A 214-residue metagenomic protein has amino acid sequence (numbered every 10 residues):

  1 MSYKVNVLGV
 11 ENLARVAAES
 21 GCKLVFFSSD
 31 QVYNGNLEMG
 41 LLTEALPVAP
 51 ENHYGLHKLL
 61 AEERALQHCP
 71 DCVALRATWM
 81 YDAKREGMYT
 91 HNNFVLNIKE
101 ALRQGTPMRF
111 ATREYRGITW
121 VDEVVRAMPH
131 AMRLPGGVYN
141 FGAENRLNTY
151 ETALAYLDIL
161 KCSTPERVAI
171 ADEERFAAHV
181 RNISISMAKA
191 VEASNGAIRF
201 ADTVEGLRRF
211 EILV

Functional and structural regions predicted by a protein language model:
M1-V25: NAD(P)-cofactor binding segment of oxidoreductase domains
L8, S29-E51: Active-site "gating" loop of Rossmann-like NAD(P)-dependent oxidoreductase/epimerase domains
L24-D30, L75-A77: SDR active-site strand-loop-helix element
H57: Active-site helix of classical SDR
L66-R116, E123: NAD(P)-dependent short-chain dehydrogenase/reductase
A127-R175, E211: Mid/C-terminal beta-alpha module of Rossmann-like enzyme folds, strongest in SDR-family dehydrogenases/epimerases
N148-L154, A169-V214: Conserved C-terminal active-site "lid" loop/helix of NAD(P)H-dependent oxidoreductases that clamps the redox cofactor
